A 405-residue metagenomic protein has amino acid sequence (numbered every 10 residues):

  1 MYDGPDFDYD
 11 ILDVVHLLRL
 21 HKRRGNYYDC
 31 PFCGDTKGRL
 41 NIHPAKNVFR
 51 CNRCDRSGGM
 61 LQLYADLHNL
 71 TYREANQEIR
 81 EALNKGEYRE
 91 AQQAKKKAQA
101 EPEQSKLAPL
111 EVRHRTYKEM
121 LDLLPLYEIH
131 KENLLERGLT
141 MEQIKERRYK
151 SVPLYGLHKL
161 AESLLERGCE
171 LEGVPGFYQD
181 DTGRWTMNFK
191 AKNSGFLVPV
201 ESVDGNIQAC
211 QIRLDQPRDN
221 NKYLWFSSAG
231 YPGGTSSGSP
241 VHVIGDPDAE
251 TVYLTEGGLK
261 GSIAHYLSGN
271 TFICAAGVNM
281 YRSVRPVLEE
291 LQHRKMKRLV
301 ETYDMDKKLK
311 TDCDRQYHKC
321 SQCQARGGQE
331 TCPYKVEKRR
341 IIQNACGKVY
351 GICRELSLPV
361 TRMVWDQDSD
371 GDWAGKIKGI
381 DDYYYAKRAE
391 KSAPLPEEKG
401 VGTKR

Functional and structural regions predicted by a protein language model:
M1-A98, Y155-G156, V300, G327 (+3 more regions): N-terminal structured subdomain of primase-like DNA metabolism proteins
M1-F7, R50-D55, A249-V252, K260-R405: TOPRIM fold recognition
K22-N26, L70-I79, K85-Q92, G138-Y149 (+2 more regions): Short, surface-exposed acidic
C30, C51, Y64, L134 (+5 more regions): Terminal peptide-recognition signature
A65, R80, L135-E136, I144 (+1 more regions): Residue-level preference for well-ordered alpha-helical positions
R73-N133: Conserved active-site segments centered on acidic
L124-E166: Tandem CBS (Cystathionine beta-synthase) repeat/Bateman regulatory domains
K159-K295, C313: Phosphate-handling DNA/RNA-contact segment within nucleic-acid enzymes
